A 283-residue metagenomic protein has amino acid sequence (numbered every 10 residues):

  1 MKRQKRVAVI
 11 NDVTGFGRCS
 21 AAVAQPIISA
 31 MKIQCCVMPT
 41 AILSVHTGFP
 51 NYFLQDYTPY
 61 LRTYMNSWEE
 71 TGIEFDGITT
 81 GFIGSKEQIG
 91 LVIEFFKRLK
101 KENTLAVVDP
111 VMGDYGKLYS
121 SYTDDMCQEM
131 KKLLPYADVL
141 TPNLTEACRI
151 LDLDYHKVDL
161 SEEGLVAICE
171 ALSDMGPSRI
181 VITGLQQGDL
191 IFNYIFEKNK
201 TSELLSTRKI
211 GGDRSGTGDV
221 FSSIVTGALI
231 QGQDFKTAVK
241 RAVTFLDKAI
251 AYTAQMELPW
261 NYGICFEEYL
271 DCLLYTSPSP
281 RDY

Functional and structural regions predicted by a protein language model:
K2-V108, M112-S120, E267, D271: Conserved N-terminal subdomain of the carbohydrate kinase-like
G15, E203-S215: Short pre-catalytic strand/loop immediately N-terminal to key active-site residues, enriched for Gly-Thr
I78, N143, A238: Residue-level signal for inorganic ion chemistry
S121-S202: Conserved phosphate/ATP/ADP-binding segment of small-molecule kinases
R149, G212-F235, V239: Short, small-residue alpha-helix embedded
L165-L172, F235-A249: Short, well-structured alpha-helical segments that form the helix of a local strand-helix-strand
K236-V239, Y252-N261: Flexible, glycine/charged-enriched surface loops at secondary-structure junctions
Y275-Y283: Single conserved hydrophobic/aromatic residue that forms the stacking wall/gate of nucleotide- or nucleobase-binding
